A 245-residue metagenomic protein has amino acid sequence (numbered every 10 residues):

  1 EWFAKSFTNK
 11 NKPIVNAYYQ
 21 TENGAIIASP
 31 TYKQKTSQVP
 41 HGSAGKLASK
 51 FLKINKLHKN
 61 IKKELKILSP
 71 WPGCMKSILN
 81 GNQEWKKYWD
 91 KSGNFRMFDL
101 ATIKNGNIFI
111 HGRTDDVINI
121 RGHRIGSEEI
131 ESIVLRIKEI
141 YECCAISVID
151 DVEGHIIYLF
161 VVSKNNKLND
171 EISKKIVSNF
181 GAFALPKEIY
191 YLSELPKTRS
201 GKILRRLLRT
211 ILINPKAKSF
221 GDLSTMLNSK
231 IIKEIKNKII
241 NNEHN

Functional and structural regions predicted by a protein language model:
E1-I108, T114-V117, I130, R136: Conserved AMP-binding/adenylate-forming
V15, I189-L192: General small-molecule cofactor/ligand-binding pocket signal
Q20, I149-E153, L195: A short beta-turn/loop motif at secondary-structure boundaries
W71, K76-S77, F98-A184, I203 (+3 more regions): AMP-binding/adenylate-forming catalytic core of the ANL superfamily
L192-N214: Flexible lysine-rich "adenylation lid" loop at the C-terminal edge of ANL adenylation domains
T210-N245: Acidic/polar alpha-helix N-cap and adjacent early helical turns within long charge-rich amphipathic helices/linkers
